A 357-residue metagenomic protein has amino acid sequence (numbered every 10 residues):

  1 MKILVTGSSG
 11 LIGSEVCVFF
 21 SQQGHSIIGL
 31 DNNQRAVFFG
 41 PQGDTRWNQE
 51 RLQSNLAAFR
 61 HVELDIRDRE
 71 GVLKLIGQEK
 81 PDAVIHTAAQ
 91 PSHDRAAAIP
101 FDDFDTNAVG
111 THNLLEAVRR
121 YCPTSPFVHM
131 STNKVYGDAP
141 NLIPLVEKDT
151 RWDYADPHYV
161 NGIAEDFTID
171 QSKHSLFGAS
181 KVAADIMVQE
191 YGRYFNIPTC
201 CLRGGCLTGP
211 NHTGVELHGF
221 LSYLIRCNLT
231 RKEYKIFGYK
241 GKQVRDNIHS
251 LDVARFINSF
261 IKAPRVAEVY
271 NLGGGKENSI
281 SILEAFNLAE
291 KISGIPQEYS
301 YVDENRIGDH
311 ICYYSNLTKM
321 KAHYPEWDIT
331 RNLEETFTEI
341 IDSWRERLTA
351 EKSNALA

Functional and structural regions predicted by a protein language model:
M1-G205, S343-W344: N-terminal Rossmann-like NAD(P)+-binding domain of SDR-like oxidoreductases, especially those catalyzing
V16, I257-I261, A289, L333 (+1 more regions): Hydrophobic "lid"/C-terminal helical patch of Rossmann-like NAD(P)-dependent dehydrogenase/epimerase domains
H25, T318, N332-A357: Amphipathic terminal alpha-helices
Q49-A57, R151-T168, L224-F237, A263 (+2 more regions): A short C-terminal helix-loop "cap" of Rossmann-like NAD(P)-dependent dehydrogenase/epimerase domains
N141, V182, F195-P198, T208-Y223 (+7 more regions): Glycine/proline-rich active-site loop of Rossmann-fold NAD(P)-dependent oxidoreductases
Y239, V269-Y270, L283-F286, G294-C312 (+1 more regions): C-terminal "lid/loop" region of Rossmann-like NAD(P)-dependent oxidoreductases
S250, V269, N305-D328: Conserved C-terminal active-site "lid" loop/helix of NAD(P)H-dependent oxidoreductases that clamps the redox cofactor
V253, I257, L272, A285 (+2 more regions): Non-catalytic, hydrophobic alpha-helical segments
